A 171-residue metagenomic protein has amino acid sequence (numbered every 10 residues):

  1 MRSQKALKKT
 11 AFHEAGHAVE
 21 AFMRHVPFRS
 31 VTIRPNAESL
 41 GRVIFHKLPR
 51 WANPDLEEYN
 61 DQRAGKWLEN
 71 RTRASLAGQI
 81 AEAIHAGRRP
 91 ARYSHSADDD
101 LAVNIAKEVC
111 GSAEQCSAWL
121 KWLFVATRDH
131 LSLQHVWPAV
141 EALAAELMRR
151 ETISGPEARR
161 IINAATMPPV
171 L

Functional and structural regions predicted by a protein language model:
M1-L171: Soluble catalytic regions of large protease machineries
